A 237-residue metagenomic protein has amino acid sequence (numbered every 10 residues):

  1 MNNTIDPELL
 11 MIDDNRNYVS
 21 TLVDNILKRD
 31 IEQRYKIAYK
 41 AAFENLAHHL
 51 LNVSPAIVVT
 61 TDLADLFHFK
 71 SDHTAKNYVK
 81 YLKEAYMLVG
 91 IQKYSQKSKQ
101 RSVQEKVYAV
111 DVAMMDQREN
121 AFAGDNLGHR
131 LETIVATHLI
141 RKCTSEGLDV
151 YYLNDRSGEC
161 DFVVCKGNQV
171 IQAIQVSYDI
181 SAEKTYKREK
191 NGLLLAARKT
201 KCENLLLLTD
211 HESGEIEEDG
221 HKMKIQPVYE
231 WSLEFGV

Functional and structural regions predicted by a protein language model:
M1-N17: Conserved AAA+ ATPase small/helical "lid" subdomain
D13-V170: Accessory nucleic acid-recognition modules appended to NTPase machines
D149, N204, K222-K224: Conserved beta-strand segments of alpha/beta enzyme cores
C160, A182-T185, G214-E218: Short active-site-adjacent structural elements
V170-S181: Active-site ExK catalytic segment of metal-dependent nucleases
Y186-K201: Short, charged, amphipathic alpha-helix that recurs within catalytic cores of restriction-modification and other
E203-T209: Short, hydrophobic beta-strand segments that form beta-sheet elements in well-ordered domains
D210-V237: Domain-level recognition of nuclease-like catalytic cores that cleave nucleotide substrates
